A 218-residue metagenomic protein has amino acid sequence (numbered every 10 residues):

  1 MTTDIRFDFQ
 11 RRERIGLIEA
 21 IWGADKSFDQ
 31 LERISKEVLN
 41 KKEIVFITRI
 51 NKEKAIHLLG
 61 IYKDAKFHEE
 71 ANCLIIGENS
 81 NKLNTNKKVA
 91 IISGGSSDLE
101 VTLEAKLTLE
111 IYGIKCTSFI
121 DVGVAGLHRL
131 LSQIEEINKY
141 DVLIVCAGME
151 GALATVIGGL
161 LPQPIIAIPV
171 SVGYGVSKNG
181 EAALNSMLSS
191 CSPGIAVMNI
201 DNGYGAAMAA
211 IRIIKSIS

Functional and structural regions predicted by a protein language model:
M1-K66: Long amphipathic alpha-helical segments
D29-L31, D98-L103, L127, A147-I157 (+2 more regions): Short glycine/serine/threonine-rich phosphate/pyrophosphate-binding segments that cradle anionic phosphate groups
I61-K63, L160-L161, C191-P193: Short, structured coil segments at secondary-structure junctions
C73-I75, K115-E136, E181-A182, M198-N199: Glycine-rich oxoanion-binding loops at beta->alpha junctions
N84-G126: Glycine-rich phosphate/diphosphate-binding loop of Rossmann-like nucleotide-binding domains
S93, S97, I134-N138, V142 (+1 more regions): C-terminal binding/interaction regions
S132-V170: Glycine-rich phosphate-binding loop
